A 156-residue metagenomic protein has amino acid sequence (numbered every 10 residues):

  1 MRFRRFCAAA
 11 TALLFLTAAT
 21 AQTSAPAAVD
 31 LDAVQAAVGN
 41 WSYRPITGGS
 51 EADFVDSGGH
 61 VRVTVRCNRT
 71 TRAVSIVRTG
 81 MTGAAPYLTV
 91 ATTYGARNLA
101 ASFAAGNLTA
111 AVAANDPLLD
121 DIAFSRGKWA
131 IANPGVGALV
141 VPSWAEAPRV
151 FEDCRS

Functional and structural regions predicted by a protein language model:
M1-A10: Bacterial N-terminal signal peptides that target proteins for export
L16-T20: N-terminal signal peptide c-region/cleavage motif recognized by signal peptidases
Q22-G83: N-terminal secretory signal peptides
Q22-V29, Y94-S156: Internal interaction segment
S57-V65, M81-Y87, N98, P117-D120 (+1 more regions): Short, surface-exposed beta-strand/loop "edge" segments at domain boundaries and coil↔beta transitions
R62-T71, Y87-T93, L119-K128: Extended Gly/Ser/Thr-rich low-complexity repeat segments, especially those forming or decorating extracellular
R69-A111: Mature extracytoplasmic domains of secretory-pathway proteins
